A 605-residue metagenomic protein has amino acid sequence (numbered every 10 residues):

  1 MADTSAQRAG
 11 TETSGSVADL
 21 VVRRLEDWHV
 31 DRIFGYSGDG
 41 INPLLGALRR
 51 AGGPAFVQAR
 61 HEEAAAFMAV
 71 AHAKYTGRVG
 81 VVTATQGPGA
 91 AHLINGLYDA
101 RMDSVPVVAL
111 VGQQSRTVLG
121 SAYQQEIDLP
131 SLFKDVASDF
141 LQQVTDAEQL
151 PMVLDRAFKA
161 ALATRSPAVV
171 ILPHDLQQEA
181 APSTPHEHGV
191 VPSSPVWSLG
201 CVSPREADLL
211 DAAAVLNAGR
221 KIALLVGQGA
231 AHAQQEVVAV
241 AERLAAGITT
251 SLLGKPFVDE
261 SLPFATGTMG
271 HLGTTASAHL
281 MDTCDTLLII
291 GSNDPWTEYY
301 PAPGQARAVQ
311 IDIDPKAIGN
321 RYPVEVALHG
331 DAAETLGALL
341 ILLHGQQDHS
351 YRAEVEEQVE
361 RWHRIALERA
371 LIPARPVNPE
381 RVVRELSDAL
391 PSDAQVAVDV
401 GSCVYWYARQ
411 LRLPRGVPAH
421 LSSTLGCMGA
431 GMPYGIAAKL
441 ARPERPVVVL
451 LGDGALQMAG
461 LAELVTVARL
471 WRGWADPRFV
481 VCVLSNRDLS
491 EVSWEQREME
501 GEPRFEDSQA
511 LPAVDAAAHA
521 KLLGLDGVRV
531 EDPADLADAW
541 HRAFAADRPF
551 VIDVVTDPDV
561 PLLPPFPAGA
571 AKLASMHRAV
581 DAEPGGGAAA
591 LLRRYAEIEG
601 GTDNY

Functional and structural regions predicted by a protein language model:
A2-Q347, A389-S392, P446, L470-V481 (+2 more regions): N-terminal alpha/beta PP-like core and its mobile active-site loop of ThDP/TPP-dependent enzymes
A2-T13, E148, V191, P195 (+7 more regions): Phosphate/pyrophosphate-binding active-site segments
A18-V21, E26, D39, L44-A51 (+3 more regions): Active-site diphosphate/adenylate-binding microenvironment
Y36-D39, F56-F67, V82-G89, T145-D146 (+6 more regions): Active-site nucleophile and cofactor-binding loops and adjacent substrate-binding regions of central metabolic enzymes
H61, D146, D175, L253 (+6 more regions): Residues that form or immediately flank small-molecule/cofactor binding pockets and catalytic motifs
L110, V118-I127, T283, G319-R321 (+4 more regions): Thiamine diphosphate
L154, V355-Q358, A537-W540: Short, well-structured alpha-helical segments that form the helix of a local strand-helix-strand
G227-H232, I372, G452-A455: Conserved short loop/turn motifs at secondary-structure junctions
